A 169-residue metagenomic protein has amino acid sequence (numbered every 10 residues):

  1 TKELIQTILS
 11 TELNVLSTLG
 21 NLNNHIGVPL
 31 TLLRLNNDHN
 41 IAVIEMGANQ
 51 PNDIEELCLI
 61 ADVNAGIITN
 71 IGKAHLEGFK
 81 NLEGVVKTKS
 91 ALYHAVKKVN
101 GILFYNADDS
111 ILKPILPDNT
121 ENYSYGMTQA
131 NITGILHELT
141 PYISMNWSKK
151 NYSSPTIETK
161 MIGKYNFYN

Functional and structural regions predicted by a protein language model:
T1-A107, I111-T120: Phosphate-binding loop of NTP-binding sites
E83, G101, T120-N169: Adenine nucleotide phosphate-binding catalytic loops in nucleotide-utilizing enzymes
